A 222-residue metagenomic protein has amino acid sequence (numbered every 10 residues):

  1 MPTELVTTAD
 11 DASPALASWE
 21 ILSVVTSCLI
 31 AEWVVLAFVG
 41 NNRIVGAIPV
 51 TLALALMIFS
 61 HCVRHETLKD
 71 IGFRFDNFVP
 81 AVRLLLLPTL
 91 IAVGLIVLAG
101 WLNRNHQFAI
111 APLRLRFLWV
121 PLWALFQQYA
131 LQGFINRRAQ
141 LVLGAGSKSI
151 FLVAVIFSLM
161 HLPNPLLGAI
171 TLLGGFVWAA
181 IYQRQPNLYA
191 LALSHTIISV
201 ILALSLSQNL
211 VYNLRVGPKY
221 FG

Functional and structural regions predicted by a protein language model:
M1-L68, P80, A203-G222: N-terminal, membrane-interfacial amphipathic/helix-forming hydrophobic leader that caps and precedes the first
L22-T26, A47, V82-L86, R114-L118 (+3 more regions): Hydrophobic alpha-helical transmembrane segments
S27-A37, I91-W101, A154-P163, I197-L206: Aromatic-anchored segments of alpha-helical transmembrane domains
R43-V50, N105-L118, A169, G222: Juxtamembrane helix-entry segments on the extracytoplasmic side of multipass membrane proteins
P49-L56, W119, I170-W178: Hydrophobic core segments of transmembrane alpha-helices in multi-pass, intramembrane catalytic enzymes
F59-L68, L98-L102, I181-R184: Structural signal for the C-terminal ends of transmembrane alpha-helices and the immediately following loop
V97, W101, N105-L159: Function-critical hydrophobic alpha-helical transmembrane segments in multi-pass membrane proteins
G168-G222: Functionally important transmembrane alpha-helices
